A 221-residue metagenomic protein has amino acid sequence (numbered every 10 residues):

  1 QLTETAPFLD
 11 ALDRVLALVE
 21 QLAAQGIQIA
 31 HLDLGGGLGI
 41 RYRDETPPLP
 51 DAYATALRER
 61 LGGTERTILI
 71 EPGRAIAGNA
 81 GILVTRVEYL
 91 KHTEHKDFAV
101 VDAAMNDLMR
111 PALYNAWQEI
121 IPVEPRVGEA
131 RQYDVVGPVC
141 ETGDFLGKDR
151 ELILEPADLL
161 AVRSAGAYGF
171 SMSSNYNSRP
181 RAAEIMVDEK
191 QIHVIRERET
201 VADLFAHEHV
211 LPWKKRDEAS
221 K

Functional and structural regions predicted by a protein language model:
Q1-K91, L146, R150-E151, N177-R179 (+1 more regions): Active-site loop/helix belt of alpha/beta enzymes
A56, E65-K221: Charged (often Lys/Glu-rich) extended helix/loop segments that serve as interaction or gating elements
